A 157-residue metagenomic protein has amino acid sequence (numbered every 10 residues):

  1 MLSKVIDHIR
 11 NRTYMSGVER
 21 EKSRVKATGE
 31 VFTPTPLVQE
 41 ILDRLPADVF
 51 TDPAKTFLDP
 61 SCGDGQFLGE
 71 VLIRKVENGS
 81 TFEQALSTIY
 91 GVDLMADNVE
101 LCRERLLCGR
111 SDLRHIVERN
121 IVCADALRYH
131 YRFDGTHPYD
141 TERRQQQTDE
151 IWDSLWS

Functional and structural regions predicted by a protein language model:
M1-S157: SAM-dependent methyltransferase catalytic region
